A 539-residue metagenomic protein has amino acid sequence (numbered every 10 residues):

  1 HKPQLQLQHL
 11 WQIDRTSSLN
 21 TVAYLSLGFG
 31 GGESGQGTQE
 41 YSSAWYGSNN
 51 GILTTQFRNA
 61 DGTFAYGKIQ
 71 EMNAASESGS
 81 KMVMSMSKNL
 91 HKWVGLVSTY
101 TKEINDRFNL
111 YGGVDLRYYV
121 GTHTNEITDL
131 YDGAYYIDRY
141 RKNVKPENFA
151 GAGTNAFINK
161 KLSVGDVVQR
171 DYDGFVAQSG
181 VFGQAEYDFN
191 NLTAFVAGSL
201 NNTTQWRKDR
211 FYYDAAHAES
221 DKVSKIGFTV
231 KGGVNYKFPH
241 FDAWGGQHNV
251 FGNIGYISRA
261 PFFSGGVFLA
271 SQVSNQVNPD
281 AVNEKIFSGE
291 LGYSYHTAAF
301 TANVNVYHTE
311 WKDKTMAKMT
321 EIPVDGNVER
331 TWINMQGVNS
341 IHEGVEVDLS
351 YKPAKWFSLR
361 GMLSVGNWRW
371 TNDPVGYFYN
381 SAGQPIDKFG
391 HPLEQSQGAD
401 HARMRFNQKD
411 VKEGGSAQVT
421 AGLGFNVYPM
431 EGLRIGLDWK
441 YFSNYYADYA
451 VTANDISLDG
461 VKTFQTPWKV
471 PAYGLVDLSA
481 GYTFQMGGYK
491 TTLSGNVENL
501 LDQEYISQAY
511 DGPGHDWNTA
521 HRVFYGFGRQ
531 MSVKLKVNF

Functional and structural regions predicted by a protein language model:
P3-Q4, S18-A23, E33-T99, E103 (+4 more regions): Surface-exposed extracellular loop regions of Gram-negative outer-membrane beta-barrel proteins
L5-W11, T21, L96-K102, G112-V114 (+10 more regions): Residues on the lipid-exposed face of transmembrane beta-strands in outer-membrane beta-barrel proteins
L25-F29, L116-T122, F189-N191, L200-T204 (+11 more regions): Transmembrane beta-strands of outer-membrane beta-barrel pores
N109-Q247, A270, V375: Signature of Gram-negative outer-membrane beta-barrel scaffolds
N191, H308-E310, I333-T452, K536-N538: Gram-negative outer-membrane beta-barrel transporters
T204-F211, K222, Y236-G289, T301 (+5 more regions): Surface-exposed extracellular loop regions of Gram-negative outer-membrane beta-barrel proteins, predominantly
L359, S443-I456, Y482-F539: C-terminal beta-signal and adjacent terminal beta-strands/loops of Gram-negative outer-membrane beta-barrel proteins
G414-Q485, L501-D502, Y510: C-terminal beta-barrel architecture of Gram-negative outer-membrane proteins
